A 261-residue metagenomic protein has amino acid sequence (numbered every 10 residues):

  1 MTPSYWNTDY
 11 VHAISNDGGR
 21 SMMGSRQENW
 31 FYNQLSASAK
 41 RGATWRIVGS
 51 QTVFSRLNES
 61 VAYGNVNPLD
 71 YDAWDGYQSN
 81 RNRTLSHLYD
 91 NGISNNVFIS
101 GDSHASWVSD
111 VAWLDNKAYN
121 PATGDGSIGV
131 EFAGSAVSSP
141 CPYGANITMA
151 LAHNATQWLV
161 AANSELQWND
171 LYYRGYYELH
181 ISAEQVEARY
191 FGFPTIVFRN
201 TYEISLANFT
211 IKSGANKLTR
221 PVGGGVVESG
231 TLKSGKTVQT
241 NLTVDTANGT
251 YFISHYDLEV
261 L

Functional and structural regions predicted by a protein language model:
M1-L261: Metal-dependent phosphoester/phosphodiester hydrolase catalytic core
